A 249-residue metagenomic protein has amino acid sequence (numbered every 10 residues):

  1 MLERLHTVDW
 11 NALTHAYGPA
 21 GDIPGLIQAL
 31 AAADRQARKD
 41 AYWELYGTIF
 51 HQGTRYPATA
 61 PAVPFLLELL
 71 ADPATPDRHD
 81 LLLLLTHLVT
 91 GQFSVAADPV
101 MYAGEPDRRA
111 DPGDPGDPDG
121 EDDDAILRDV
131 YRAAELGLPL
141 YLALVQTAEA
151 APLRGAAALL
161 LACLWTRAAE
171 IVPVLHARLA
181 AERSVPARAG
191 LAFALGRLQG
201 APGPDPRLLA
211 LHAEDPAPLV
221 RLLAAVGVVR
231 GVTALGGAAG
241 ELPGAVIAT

Functional and structural regions predicted by a protein language model:
M1-L5, R35-Y46, L82-L85, A96 (+1 more regions): HEAT-repeat alpha-solenoid elements in large eukaryotic scaffold proteins
T7-G18, K39-P57, D80-T90, D123-Y131 (+3 more regions): Structural detector for internal amphipathic alpha-helices that build alpha-solenoid repeat scaffolds
A20-I27, Y56-L69, S94-Y102, A134-L144 (+3 more regions): Amphipathic alpha-helical scaffolding segments comprising HEAT/armadillo-like alpha-solenoid repeats
A29, R35-T75: N-terminal interaction modules that seed assembly of large macromolecular complexes
A33-R35, A71-R78, A148-P152, E182-P186 (+1 more regions): Short inter-helical turns and helix N-cap capping residues of alpha-solenoid HEAT/ARM repeat scaffolds
F65-H87, G91, V95-P99: Surface-facing alpha-helical segments and adjacent helix-coil boundary elements at the starts of domains
F93-V145: Eukaryotic alpha-helical solenoid repeat scaffolds
A143-L153, A157, A177: Extended, charged alpha-helical interaction scaffolds
